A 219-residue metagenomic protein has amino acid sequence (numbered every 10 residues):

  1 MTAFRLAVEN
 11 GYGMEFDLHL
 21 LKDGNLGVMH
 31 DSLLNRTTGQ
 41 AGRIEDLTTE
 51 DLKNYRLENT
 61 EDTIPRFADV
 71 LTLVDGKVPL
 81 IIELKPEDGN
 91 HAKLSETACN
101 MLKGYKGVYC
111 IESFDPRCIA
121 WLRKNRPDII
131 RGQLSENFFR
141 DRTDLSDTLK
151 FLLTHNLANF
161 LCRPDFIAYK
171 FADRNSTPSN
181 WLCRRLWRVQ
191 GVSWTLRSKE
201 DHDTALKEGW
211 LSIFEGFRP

Functional and structural regions predicted by a protein language model:
M1-P219: Phosphate-group recognition and catalysis centered on beta-loop-alpha active-site segments
